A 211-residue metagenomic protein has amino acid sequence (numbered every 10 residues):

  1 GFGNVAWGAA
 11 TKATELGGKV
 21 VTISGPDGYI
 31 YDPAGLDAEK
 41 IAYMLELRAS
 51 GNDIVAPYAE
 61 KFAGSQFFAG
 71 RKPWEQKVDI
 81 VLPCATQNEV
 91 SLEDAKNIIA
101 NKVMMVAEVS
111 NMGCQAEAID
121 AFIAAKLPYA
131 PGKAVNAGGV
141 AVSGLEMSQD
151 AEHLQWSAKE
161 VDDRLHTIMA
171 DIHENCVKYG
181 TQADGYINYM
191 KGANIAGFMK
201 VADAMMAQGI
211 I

Functional and structural regions predicted by a protein language model:
G1-K77: Glycine-rich phosphate/diphosphate-binding loop of Rossmann-like nucleotide-binding domains
V5-A9, E89-E93, C114-Q115, A137-G139: Short glycine/serine/threonine-rich phosphate/pyrophosphate-binding segments that cradle anionic phosphate groups
K19-T22, Q66, D79-I80, V103-V106 (+1 more regions): Structural motif
F68-V78, N88-M105: Rossmann-fold NAD(P) dinucleotide-binding segment
L82-C84, V109: Short, well-ordered coil/turn residues at beta-beta hairpins and beta-strand->alpha-helix junctions within
I99-I211: Adenosine-phosphate binding glycine-rich loop
